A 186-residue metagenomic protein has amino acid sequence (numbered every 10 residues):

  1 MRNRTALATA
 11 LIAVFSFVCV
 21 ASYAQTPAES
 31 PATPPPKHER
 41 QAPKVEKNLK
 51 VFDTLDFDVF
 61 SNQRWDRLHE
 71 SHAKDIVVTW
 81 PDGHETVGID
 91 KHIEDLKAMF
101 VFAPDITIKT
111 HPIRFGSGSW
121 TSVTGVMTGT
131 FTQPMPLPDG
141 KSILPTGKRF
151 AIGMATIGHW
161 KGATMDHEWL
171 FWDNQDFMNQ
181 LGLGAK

Functional and structural regions predicted by a protein language model:
M1-A10: Bacterial N-terminal signal peptides that target proteins for export
T9-C19: Bacterial N-terminal signal peptides
Y23-K186: C-terminal and inter-domain tail/linker signature
